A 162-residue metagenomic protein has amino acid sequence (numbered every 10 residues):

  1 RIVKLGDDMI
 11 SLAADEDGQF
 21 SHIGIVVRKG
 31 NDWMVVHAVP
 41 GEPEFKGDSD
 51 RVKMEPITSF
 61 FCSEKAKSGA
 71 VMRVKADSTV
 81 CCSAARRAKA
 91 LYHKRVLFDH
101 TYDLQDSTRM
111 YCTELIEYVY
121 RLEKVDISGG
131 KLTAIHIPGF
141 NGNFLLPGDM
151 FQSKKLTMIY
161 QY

Functional and structural regions predicted by a protein language model:
R1-K4, S153-K155: N-terminal targeting signals for Sec/Tat export/insertion, comprising classic cleavable signal peptides
I2-R73, L97-S107: Glycine-rich catalytic cores of cysteine/serine-nucleophile enzymes that process amide/ester linkages in cell-envelope
R28, P40, A76, K89-H93 (+1 more regions): Sec-exported extracytoplasmic/periplasmic mature domains
E42, S78, A134: Residue-level detector of flexible, active-site-proximal loop/helix-junction positions within diverse enzyme catalytic
R73-A76, Y162: Short beta-strand-to-coil "C-cap" segments at the C-terminal boundary of structured domains/repeats, marking
V80-A88, T108, C112-L115: Stable alpha-helical elements in mature extracytoplasmic
C81, L91, R95-V96: Membrane-interfacial terminal anchoring regions of lipid-handling membrane enzymes
H100-Y162: Activation targets extended, charge/polar-rich intrinsically disordered C-terminal tails
